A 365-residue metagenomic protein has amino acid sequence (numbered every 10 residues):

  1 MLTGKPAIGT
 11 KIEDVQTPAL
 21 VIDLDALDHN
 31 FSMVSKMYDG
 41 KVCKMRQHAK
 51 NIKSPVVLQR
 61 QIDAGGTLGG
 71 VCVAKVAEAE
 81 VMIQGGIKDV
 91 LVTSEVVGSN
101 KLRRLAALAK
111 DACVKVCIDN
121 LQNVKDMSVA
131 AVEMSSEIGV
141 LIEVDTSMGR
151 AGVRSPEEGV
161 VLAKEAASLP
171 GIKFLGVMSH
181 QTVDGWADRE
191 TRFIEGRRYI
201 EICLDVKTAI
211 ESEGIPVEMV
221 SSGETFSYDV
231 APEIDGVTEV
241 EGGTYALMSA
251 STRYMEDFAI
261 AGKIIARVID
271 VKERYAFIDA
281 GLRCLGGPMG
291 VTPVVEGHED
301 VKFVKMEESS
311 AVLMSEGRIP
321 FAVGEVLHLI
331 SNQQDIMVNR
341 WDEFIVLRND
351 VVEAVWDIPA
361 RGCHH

Functional and structural regions predicted by a protein language model:
T3-I22: Generic N-terminal amphipathic, Lys/Arg-enriched alpha-helix
L27, K50, M82, I142 (+5 more regions): Conserved, mostly hydrophobic/aromatic
K44, S212-M219, V338-W341: Flexible, glycine/charged-enriched surface loops at secondary-structure junctions
H48-W186: Active-site-proximal beta-alpha core segment in soluble small-molecule metabolic enzymes
G66-L68, I87, V217, V237 (+1 more regions): A structural motif
G139, D145-E256: Active-site loop/helix belt of alpha/beta enzymes
F226-E299: Active-site loop ensemble at the mouth of alpha/beta enzyme cores that anchors a bound cofactor
V271-H365: C-terminal accessory subdomain/extension
